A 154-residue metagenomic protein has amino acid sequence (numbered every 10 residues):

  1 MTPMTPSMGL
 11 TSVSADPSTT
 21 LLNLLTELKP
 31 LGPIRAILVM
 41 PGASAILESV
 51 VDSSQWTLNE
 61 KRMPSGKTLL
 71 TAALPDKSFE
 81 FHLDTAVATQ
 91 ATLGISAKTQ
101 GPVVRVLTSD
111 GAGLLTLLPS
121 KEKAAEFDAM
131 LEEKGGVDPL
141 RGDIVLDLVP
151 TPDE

Functional and structural regions predicted by a protein language model:
M1-E154: Eukaryotic intrinsically disordered, low-complexity regulatory linkers and tails enriched in Ser/Thr/Pro
